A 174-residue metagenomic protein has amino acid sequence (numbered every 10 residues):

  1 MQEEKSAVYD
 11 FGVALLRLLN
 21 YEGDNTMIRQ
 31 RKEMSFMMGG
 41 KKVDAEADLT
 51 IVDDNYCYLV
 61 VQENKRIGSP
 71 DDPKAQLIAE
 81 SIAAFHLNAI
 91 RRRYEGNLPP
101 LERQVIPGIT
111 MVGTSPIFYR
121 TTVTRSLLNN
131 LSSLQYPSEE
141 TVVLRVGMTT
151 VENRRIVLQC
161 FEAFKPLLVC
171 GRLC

Functional and structural regions predicted by a protein language model:
M1-D72, T149-C174: Charge-rich, low-complexity intrinsically disordered linkers/tails that border or connect globular domains
V60, K65-I78, I82-T141, T150: Nucleic-acid nuclease catalytic cores
N130-Y136, V146, C160, V169-C170: Generic detector of low-complexity/intrinsically disordered segments and short hydrophobic N-terminal stretches
